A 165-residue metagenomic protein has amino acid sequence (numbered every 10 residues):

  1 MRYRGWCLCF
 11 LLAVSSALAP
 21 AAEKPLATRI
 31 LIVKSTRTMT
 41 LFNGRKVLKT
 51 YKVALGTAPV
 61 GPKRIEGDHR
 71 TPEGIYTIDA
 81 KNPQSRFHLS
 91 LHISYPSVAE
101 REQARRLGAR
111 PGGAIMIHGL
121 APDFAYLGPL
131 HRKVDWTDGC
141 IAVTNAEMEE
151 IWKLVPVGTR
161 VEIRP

Functional and structural regions predicted by a protein language model:
M1-C7: Bacterial N-terminal signal peptides that target proteins for export
C7-S15: Bacterial N-terminal signal peptides
P20-E66, R164-P165: Intrinsically disordered, low-complexity, Pro/Ser/Thr/Asn/Gly/Ala-rich spacer/linker segments adjacent to signal
P25-L26, G67, A80-P165: Exported/periplasmic cell-wall-interacting domains
R29, T50-K52, I75, A114 (+1 more regions): Well-ordered beta-strand positions in beta-sheet-rich domains
S35, P72, P111: Exposed loop/turn and edge beta-strand positions of beta-sandwich/beta-sheet ligand-binding modules
G61-I78: Short, surface-exposed secondary-structure junctions/capping segments
